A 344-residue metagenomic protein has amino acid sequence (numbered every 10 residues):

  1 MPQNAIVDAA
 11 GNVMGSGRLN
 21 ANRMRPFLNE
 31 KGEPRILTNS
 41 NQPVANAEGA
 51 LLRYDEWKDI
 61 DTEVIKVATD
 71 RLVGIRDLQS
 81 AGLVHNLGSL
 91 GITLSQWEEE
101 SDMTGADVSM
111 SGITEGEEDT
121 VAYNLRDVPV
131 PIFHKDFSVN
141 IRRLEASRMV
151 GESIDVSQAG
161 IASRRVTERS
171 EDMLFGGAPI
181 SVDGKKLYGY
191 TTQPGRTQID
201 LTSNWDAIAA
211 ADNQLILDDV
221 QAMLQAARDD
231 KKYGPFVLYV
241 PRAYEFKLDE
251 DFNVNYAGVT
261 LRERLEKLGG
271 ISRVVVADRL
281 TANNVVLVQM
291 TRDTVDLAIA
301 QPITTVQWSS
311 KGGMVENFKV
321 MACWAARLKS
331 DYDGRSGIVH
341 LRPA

Functional and structural regions predicted by a protein language model:
P2-A81, D249-A344: Sequence/fold signature of self-assembling virion shell proteins
N46-K135: Assembly/oligomerization interface modules of large self-assembling protein complexes
D55, T93-I113, M149-V166, T202-W205 (+1 more regions): Charged, low-complexity, helix/coiled-coil-prone segments
G88, E99-S101, Y233-G234, Y239-E250 (+2 more regions): Short, flexible beta-strand-to-coil junctions
F133-D218: Alpha-helical scaffold segments that mediate packing/assembly in large oligomeric complexes
V166, S170-M173, V220-R228, L265 (+1 more regions): Hydrophobic, Leu/Ile/Phe/Ala-enriched alpha-helical segments that form helix-helix packing faces
Y188-G258: Extended, solvent-exposed, turn-rich assembly/linker loops in the middle of proteins
